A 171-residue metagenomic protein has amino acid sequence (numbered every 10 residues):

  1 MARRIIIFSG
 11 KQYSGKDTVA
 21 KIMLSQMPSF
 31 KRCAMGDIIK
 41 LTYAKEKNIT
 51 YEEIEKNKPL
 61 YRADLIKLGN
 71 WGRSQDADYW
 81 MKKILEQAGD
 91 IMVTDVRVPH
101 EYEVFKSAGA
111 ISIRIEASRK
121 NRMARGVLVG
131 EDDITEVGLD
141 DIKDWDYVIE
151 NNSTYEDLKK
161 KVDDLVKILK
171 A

Functional and structural regions predicted by a protein language model:
K11: P-loop (Walker A) phosphate-binding loop of NTP-binding proteins
K16: Conserved lysine of the Walker
V19: Hydrophobic positions on the alpha1 helix immediately C-terminal to the Walker A/P-loop
S25-R32: Post-Walker A helix-loop "phosphate-sensing" segment adjacent to the P-loop in P-loop NTPases
K31, K83-R125: ATP-dependent NMP and nucleoside kinases share a basic, alpha-helical "lid"
C33-I91: ATP-dependent small-molecule kinase phosphotransfer cores that center on conserved nucleotide phosphate-binding segments
Y79, K106, I115-A171: Small-molecule kinase domains that catalyze NTP-dependent phosphoryl transfer to phosphate-bearing small molecules
